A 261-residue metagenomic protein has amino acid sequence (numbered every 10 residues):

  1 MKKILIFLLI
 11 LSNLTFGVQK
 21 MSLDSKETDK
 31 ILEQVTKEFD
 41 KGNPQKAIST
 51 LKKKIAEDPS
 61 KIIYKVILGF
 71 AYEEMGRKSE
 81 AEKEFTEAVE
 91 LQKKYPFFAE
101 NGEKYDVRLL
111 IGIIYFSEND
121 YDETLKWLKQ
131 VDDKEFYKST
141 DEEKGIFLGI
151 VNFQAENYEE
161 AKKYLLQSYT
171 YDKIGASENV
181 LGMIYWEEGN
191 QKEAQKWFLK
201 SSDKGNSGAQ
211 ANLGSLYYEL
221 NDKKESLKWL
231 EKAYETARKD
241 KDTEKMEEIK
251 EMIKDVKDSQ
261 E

Functional and structural regions predicted by a protein language model:
K2, T15-V66, E74, D258-E261: N-terminal leader/linker segments that initiate helical-solenoid repeat arrays
M21-K26, L216-E219, K223-E261: Terminal, low-structured helical/coil segments at or just beyond the last alpha-helical repeat
K26, S60, E103, E135 (+4 more regions): Short helix-capping/linker turns of helical repeat alpha-solenoids
D29, I63, F70, D106 (+4 more regions): Start-of-helix register in tetratricopeptide repeats
D40-K41, E74-M75, S117-E118, I150 (+7 more regions): Register position in tetratricopeptide repeats
I67, N101-E103, V107-L110, F147 (+4 more regions): Canonical tetratricopeptide repeat
